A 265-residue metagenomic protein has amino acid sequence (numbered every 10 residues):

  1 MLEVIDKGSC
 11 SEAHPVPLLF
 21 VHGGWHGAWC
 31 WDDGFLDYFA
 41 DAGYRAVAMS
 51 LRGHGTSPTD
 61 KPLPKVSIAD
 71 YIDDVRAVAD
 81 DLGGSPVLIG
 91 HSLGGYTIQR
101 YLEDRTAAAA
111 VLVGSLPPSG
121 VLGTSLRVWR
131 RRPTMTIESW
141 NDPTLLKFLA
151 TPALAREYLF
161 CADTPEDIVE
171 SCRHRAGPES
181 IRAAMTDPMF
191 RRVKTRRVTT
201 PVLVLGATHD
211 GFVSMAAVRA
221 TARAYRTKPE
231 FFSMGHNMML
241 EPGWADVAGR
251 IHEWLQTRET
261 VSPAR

Functional and structural regions predicted by a protein language model:
H22-G27, S92, T208: Active-site glycine-rich loops that stabilize anionic/oxyanionic intermediates across multiple enzyme folds
G24-L36: The serine-hydrolase catalytic nucleophile loop
Y38-D60: Conserved alpha/beta-hydrolase
D70-P86: Conserved acidic catalytic loop of the alpha/beta-hydrolase fold
T106-D142, A183-D187: Flexible "cap/lid" loop of the alpha/beta hydrolase fold
V198, V204-G206: Short beta-strand/loop motif that positions the catalytic acidic residue of the alpha/beta-hydrolase fold
G211-A220: Conserved alpha/beta-hydrolase "acid-adjacent" motif
E230-R265: Catalytic active-site module of serine/aspartate enzymes centered on a nucleophile-bearing elbow/loop
